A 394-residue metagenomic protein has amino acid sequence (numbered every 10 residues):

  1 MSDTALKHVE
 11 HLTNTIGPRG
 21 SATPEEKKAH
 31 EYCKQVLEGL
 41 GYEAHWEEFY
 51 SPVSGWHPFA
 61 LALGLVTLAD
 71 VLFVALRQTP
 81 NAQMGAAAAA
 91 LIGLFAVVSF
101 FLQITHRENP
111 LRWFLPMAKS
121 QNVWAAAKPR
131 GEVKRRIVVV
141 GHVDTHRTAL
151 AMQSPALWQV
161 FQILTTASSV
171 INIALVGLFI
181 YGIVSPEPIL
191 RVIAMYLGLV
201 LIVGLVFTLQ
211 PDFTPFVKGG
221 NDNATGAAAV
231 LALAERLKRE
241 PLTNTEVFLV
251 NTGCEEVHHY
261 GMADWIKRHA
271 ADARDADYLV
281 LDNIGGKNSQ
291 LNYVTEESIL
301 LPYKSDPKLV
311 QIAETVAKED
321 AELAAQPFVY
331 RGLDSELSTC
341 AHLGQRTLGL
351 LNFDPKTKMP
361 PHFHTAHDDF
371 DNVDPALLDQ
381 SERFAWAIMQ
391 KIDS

Functional and structural regions predicted by a protein language model:
M1-K28, L40, P110-L111, P211-F216 (+3 more regions): N-terminal capping segment at the start of a domain
D3-L6, G20-K28, G220, A224 (+4 more regions): Soluble non-cytosolic domains of exported or imported proteins
T4-K7, H11, K28, Y32 (+7 more regions): Extracytoplasmic/secreted proteins, especially bacterial periplasmic and envelope-associated proteins
G17-P18, E48-Y50, K287-S394: Active-site-adjacent substrate-binding region of metalloamidase/peptidase-like peptide-processing proteins
R19-K128, L150-M195: A non-catalytic alpha/beta surface segment that caps or lines the substrate-entry region of metallo-dependent hydrolase
W46, V138-V140, F248-N251, A276-V280 (+1 more regions): Structural recognition of the beta-strand scaffold that forms the well-ordered cores of secreted hydrolase catalytic
A86-I92, A96-W124, E132, T145-L150 (+3 more regions): Acidic/histidine-rich catalytic neighborhood of metal-dependent amide-processing enzymes
P129-I137: Proline/glycine-enriched tight loop/beta-turn segments at coil->beta junctions that connect or precede beta-strands
